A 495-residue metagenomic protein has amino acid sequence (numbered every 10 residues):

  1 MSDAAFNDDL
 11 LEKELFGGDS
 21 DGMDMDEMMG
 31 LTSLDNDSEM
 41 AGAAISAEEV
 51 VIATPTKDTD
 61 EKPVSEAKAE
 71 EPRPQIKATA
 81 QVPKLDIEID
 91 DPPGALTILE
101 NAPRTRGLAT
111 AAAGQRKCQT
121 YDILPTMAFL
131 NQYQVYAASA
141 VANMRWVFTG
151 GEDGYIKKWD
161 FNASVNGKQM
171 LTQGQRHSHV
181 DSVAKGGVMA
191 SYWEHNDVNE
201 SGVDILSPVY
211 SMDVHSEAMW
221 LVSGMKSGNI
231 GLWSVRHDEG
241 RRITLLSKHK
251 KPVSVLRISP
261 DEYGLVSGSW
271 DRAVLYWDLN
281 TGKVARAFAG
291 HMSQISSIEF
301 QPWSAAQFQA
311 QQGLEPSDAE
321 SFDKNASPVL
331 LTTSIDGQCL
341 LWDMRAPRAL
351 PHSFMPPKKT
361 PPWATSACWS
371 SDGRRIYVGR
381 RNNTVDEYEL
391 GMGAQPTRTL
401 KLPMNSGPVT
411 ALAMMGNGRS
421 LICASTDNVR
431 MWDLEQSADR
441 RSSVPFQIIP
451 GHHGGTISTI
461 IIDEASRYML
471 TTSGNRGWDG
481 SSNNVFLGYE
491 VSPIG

Functional and structural regions predicted by a protein language model:
S2-G202, Y489: Intrinsically disordered terminal extensions that flank WD40 beta-propeller domains in eukaryotic WD-repeat scaffold
T120-Y121, F161-K168, N229-I243, D261 (+5 more regions): Per-blade loop-tip surfaces of WD-repeat and WD-like beta-propellers in eukaryotic adaptors/scaffolds
A128-F129, T399-A411, R440-D463: Conserved blade-ending motifs and adjacent loop-strand segments that build the rim/top face of beta-propeller domains
Y133-S139, S207-D213, K251-I258, S293-F322 (+3 more regions): Canonical WD40 repeat/beta-propeller blade segments in eukaryotic WD-repeat proteins
M144, A218, S227, E262 (+5 more regions): Conserved loop/turn motif of beta-propeller repeat scaffolds
G150-D153, G224-S227, G268-D271, T333-D336 (+4 more regions): Conserved strand-to-loop turn within each blade of WD40 beta-propeller repeats
S458-G495: Blade-level signature of beta-propeller repeat domains, shared across WD40, Kelch, NHL, RCC1 and BNR/Asp-box propellers
